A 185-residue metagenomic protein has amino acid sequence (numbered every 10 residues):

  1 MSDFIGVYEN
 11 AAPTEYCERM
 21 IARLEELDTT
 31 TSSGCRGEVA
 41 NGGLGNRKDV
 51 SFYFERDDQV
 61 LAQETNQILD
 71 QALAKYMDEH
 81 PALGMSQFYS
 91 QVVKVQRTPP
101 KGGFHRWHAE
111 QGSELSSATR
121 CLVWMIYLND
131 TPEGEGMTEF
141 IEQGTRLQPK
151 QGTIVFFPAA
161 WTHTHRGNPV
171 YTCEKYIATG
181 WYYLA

Functional and structural regions predicted by a protein language model:
M1-I154, T162-A185: Fe(II)/2-oxoglutarate oxygenase catalytic core
